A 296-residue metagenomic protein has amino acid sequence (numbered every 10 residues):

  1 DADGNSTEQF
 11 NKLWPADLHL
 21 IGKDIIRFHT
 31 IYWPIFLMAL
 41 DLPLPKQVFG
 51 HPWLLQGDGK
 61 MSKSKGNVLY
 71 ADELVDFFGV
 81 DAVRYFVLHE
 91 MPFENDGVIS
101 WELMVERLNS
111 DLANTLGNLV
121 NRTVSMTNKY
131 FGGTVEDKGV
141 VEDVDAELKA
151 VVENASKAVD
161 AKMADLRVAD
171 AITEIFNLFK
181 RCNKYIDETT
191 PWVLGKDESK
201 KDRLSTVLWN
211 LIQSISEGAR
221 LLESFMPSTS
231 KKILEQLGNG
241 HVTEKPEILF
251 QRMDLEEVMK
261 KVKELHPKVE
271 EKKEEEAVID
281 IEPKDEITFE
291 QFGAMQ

Functional and structural regions predicted by a protein language model:
D1-K23, R27, L40-Q47: NTP-dependent nucleotidyl-transfer catalytic core
D1-N5, V120-V159, C182-K200, E257-K263 (+1 more regions): Conserved, charged catalytic cores of large soluble enzymes
G22-I25, K63, L74-D76, M104-T115 (+3 more regions): Secondary-structure capping and boundary motifs in well-ordered enzyme cores
H29, L116, I175, P227: Residue-level signal for inorganic ion chemistry
Q47-G50, L234-E235: Beta-strand segments within the central parallel beta-sheet cores of soluble alpha/beta enzyme folds
P52-V141, A146, L237-E257: Catalytic adenosine-cofactor/nucleotide-binding cores of aminoacyl-tRNA synthetases and other
D96-W101, E153-A161: Short, charged/polar, low-complexity loop and linker segments that flank or interrupt alpha-helical bundles
A161, L166-R167, F176-Q296: Basic, alpha-helical terminal appendages of large translation-related enzymes
